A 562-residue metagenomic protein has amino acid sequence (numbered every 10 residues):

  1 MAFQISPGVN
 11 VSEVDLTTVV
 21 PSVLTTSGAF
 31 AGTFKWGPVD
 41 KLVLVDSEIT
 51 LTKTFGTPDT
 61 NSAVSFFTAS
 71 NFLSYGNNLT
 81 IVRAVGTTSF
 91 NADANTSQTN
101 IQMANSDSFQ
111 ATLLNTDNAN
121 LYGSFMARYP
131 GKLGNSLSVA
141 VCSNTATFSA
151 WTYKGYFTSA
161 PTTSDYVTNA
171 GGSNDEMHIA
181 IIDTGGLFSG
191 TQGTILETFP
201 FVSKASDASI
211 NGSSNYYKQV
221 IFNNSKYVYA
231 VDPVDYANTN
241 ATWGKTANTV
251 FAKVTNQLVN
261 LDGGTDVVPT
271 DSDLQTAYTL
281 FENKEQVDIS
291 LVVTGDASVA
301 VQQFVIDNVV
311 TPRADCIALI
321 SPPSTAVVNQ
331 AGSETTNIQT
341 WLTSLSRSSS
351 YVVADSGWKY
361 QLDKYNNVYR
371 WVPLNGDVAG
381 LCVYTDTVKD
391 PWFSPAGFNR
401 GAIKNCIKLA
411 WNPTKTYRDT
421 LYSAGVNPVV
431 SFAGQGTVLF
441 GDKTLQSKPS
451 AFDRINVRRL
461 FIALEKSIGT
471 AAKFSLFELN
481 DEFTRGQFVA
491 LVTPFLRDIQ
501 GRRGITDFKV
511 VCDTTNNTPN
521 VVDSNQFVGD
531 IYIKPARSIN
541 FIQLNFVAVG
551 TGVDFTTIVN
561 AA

Functional and structural regions predicted by a protein language model:
M1-T112, G123-R128, G171-N174, D183-F188 (+2 more regions): Structured, hydrophobic secondary-structure cores that serve as assembly/anchoring elements
I49-F55, Q98-I210, Y216-K218, Q487: Extended, beta-strand-rich, solvent-exposed assembly scaffolds of outer structural proteins
